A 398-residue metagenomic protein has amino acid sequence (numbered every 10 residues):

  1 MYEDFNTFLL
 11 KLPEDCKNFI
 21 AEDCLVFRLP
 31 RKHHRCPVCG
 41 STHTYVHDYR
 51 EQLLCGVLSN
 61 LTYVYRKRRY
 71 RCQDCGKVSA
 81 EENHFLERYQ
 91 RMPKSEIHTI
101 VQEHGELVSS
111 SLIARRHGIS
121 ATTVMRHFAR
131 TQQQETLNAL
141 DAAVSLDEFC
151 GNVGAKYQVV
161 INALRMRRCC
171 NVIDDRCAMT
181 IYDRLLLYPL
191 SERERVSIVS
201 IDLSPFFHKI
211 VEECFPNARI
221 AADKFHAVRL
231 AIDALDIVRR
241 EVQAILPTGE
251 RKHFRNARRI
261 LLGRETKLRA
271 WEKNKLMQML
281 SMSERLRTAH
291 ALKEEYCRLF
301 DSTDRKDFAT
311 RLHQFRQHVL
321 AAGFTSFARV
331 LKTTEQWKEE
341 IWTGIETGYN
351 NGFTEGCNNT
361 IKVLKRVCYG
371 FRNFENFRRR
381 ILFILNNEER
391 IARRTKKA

Functional and structural regions predicted by a protein language model:
M1-N83: Short, conserved DNA-binding cores of transcription-related domains
H33, V38, F128, V153 (+4 more regions): Acidic/histidine-rich catalytic cores and adjacent linkers of DNA breakage/strand-transfer/modification proteins
Y63-K67, K77-L146, K156: Extended interfacial segments that mediate partner engagement and assembly in macromolecular machines
S120, T131-E135, L203, V238 (+1 more regions): The DNA-recognition helices of helix-turn-helix-type DNA-binding domains
R126-I210: RNase H-like nuclease fold core
A227-T248: Short alpha-helix plus adjacent loop in nuclease-associated cores
